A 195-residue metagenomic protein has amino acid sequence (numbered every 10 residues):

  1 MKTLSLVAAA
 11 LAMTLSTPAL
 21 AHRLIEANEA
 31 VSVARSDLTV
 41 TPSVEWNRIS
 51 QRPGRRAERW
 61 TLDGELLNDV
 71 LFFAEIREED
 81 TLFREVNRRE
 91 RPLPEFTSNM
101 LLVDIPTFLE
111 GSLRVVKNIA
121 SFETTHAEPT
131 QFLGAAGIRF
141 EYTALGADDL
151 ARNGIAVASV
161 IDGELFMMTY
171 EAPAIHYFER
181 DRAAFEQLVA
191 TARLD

Functional and structural regions predicted by a protein language model:
M1-V7: Bacterial N-terminal signal peptides that target proteins for export
V7-T14: Bacterial N-terminal signal peptides
T17-A21: Sec/Tat signal peptide C-region and signal peptidase I cleavage site
H22-E65: N-terminal "mature-domain start" segment
L24, P53-A147, R152: Conserved polar/disulfide-associated segments of primarily extracytoplasmic proteins
D37, N99-V103, E179-A183: Soluble non-cytosolic domains of exported or imported proteins
T41, T107-G111, A183-Q187: Extracytoplasmic/secreted proteins, especially bacterial periplasmic and envelope-associated proteins
E128-D195: Short, well-structured beta-strand
